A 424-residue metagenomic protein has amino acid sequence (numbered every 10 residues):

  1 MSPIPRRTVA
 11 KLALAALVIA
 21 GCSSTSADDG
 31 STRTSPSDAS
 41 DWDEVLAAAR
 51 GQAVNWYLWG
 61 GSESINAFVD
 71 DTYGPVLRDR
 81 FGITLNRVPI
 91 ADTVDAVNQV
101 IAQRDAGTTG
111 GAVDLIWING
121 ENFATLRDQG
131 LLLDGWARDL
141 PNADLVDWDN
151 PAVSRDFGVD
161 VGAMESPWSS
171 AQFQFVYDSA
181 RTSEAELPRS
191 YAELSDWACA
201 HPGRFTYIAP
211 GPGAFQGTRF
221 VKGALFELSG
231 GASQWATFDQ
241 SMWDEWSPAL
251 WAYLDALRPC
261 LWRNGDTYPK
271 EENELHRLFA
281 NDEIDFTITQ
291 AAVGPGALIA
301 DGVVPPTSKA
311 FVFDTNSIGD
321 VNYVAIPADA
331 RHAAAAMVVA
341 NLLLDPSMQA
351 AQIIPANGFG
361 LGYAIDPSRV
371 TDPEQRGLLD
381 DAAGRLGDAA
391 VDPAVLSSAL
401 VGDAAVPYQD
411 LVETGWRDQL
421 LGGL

Functional and structural regions predicted by a protein language model:
R6-A10: N-terminal export leaders
V18-G21: C-terminal motif of bacterial Sec signal peptides marking the signal peptidase cleavage site
S23-S26: Bacterial signal peptide processing site
D38, R277, R385-L424: Conserved C-terminal helix/tail region of periplasmic/extracytoplasmic solute-binding proteins
W42-R50, V54-Y57, S62-T84, F175: Short, polar/charged alpha-helical segment
W59-T72, V88-D95, G111-N273: Extracytoplasmic ligand-binding site segments that recognize negatively charged/polar headgroups
F220-G223, W262-D329: Extracytoplasmic/periplasmic substrate-binding proteins
S317-I318, N322-D392: Mature extracytoplasmic/periplasmic domains
